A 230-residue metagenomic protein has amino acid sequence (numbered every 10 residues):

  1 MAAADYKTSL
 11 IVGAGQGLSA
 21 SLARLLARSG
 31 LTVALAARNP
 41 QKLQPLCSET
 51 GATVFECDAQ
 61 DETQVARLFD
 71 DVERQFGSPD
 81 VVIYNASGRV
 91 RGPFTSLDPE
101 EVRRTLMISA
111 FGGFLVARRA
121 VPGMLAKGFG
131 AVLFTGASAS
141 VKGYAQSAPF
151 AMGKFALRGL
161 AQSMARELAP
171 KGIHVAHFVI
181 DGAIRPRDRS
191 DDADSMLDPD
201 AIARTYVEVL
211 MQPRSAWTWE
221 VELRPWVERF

Functional and structural regions predicted by a protein language model:
G15-Q16: Conserved glycine-rich cofactor-binding loop
L31-P45: Conserved glycine-rich Rossmann-like NAD(P)H-binding loop of the short-chain dehydrogenase/reductase
E49-T63: Rossmann-fold cofactor-recognition segment
P93-F94, E101-R103: Substrate-binding pocket helix/loop in short-chain dehydrogenase/reductase
A117-R118, Q162: A short, exposed helix-loop element centered on a Lys and neighboring polar residues
A131-A156, A161-Q162, R166-A169: Catalytic loop of short-chain dehydrogenase/reductase
P170-R185, S190-F230: C-terminal helical subdomain
